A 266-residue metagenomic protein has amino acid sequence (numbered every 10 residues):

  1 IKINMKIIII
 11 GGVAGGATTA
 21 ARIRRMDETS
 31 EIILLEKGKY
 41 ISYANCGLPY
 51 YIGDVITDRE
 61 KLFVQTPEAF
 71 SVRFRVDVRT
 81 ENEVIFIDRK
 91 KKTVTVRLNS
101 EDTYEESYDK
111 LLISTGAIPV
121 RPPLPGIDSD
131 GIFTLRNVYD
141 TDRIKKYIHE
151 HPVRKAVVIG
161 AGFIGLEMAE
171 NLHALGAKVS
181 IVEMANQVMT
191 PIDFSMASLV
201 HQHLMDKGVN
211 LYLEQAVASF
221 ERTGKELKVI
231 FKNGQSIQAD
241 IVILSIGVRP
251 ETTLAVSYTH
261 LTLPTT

Functional and structural regions predicted by a protein language model:
N4-I8, E68-K155, V229-S236, I241-I246 (+2 more regions): FAD-binding core/adjacent interface of flavoenzyme oxidoreductases
M5-V76, A169-I192: Beta1-alpha1 glycine-rich phosphate/pyrophosphate-binding loop at the start of Rossmann-like nucleotide-binding domains
V13-A17, K39, A117-P119, Y139 (+4 more regions): Residue-level detector of alpha-helix initiation sites
I32, V76-V78, V84, I132 (+3 more regions): Generic structural signal for residues in well-ordered beta-strands
F63, K155-A156, F163-E221: Rossmann-like dinucleotide-binding cores of NAD(P)H-dependent redox enzymes
E81-K91, L213-G224: A conserved short coil-to-beta-strand element within the FAD-binding core of flavoproteins
T259-T265: Conserved small/polar residues in nucleotide/adenosyl-binding loops
